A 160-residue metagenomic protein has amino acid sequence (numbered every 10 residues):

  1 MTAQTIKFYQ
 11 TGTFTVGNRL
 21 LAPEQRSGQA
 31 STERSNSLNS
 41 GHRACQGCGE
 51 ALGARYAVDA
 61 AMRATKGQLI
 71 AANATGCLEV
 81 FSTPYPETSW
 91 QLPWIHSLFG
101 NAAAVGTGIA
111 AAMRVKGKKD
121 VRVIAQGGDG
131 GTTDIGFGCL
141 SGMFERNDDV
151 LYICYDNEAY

Functional and structural regions predicted by a protein language model:
T5-Y160: Cofactor-binding active-site loop characterized by glycine-rich and histidine/acidic residues
